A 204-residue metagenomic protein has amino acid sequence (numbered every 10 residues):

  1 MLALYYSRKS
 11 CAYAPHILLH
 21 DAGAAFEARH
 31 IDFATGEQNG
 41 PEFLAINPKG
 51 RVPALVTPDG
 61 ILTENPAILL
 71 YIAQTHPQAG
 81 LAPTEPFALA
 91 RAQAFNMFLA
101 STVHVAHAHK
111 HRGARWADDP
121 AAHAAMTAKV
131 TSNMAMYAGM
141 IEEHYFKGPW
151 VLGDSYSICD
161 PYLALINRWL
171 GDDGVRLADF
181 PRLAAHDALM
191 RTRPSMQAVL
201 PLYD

Functional and structural regions predicted by a protein language model:
M1-A125: GST-like domain detector, emphasizing the conserved glutathione-binding G-site in the N-terminal thioredoxin-like
A45, T192, P201: Phosphate-coordinating loops and pocket residues in cytosolic domains that bind phosphorylated ligands
A67, R182, S195: Residue-level recognition of oxygen-bearing side chains
A73, I166-N167, L200: Active-site-flanking alpha-helical
T102-T192: GST-like fold's C-terminal all-alpha helical module
A198-D204: Short, flexible loop/turn segments with low-complexity composition
